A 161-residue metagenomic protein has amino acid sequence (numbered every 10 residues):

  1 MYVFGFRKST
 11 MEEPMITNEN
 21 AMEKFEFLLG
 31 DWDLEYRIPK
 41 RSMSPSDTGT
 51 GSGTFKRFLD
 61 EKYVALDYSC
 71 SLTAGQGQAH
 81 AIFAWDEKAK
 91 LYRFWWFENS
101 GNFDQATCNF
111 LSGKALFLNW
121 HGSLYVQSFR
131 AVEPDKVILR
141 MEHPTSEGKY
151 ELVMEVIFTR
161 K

Functional and structural regions predicted by a protein language model:
F4-K161: Hydrophobic small-molecule pocket/channel-lining residues, especially in calycin-type beta-barrels
